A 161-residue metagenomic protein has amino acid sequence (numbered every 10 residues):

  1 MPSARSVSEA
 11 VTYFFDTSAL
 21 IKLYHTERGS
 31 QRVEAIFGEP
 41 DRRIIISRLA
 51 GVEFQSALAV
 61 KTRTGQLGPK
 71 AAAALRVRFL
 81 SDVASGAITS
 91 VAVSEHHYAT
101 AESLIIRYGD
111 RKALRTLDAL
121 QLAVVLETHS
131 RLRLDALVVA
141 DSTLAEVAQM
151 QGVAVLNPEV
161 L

Functional and structural regions predicted by a protein language model:
M1-A50, K61-L75, E159-L161: Short, well-structured N-terminal submotif of metal-dependent ribonuclease cores
M1-T12, L126-L161: Acidic, PIN/NYN-like endoribonuclease modules and their adjacent C-terminal/linker elements
Q31, S56, A99, A145-E146: Alpha-helical elements of the RecA-like P-loop NTPase motor core of helicases
I46-V52, L117-L120: Aromatic- and histidine-enriched alpha-helix N-cap/loop-to-helix transition segments that scaffold the rims
S56-R63, L126-E127: Short glycine/serine- and small hydrophobic-enriched flexible loop segments
V60-E95: Helix-adjacent hinge/juxtasegments
A87-T143: Active-site neighborhoods of divalent-metal-dependent phosphate/nucleic-acid chemistry enzymes
